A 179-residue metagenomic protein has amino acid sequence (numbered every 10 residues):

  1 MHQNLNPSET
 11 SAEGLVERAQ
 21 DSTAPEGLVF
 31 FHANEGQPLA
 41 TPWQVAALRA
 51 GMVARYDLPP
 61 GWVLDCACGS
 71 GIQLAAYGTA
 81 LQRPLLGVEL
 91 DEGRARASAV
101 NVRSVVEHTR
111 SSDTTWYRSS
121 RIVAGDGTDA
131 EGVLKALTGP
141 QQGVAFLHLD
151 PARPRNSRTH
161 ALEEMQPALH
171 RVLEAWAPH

Functional and structural regions predicted by a protein language model:
M1-G61: S-adenosyl-L-methionine
Y56-P59, A136-V144: Glycine-rich phosphate-binding loop signature in dinucleotide/nucleotide-binding domains
P59-G69: Conserved class I S-adenosyl-L-methionine
C68, E92, D129, R153-P154: Short, glycine/acidic-enriched loop or turn micro-motifs at the edges of active sites
S70-Q82: Conserved SAM-binding loop of SAM-dependent methyltransferases across substrates and taxa, primarily the Class I
P84-E89: Conserved SAM-binding motif I beta-strand of class I
G93-Q141: S-adenosyl-L-methionine
Q141-H179: S-adenosylmethionine
